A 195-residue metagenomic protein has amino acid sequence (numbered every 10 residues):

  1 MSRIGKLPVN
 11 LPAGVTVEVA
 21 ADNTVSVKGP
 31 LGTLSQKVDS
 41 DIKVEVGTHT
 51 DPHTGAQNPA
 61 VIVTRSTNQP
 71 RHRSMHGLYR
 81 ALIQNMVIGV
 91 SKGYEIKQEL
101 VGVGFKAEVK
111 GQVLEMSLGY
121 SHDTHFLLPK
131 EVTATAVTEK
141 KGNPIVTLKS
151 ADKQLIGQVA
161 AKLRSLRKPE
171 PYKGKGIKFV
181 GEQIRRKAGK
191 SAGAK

Functional and structural regions predicted by a protein language model:
S2-H76, R80-I88, K92-A161, S165-K195: N-terminal intrinsically disordered, cationic/polar leader segments that include organellar targeting peptides
